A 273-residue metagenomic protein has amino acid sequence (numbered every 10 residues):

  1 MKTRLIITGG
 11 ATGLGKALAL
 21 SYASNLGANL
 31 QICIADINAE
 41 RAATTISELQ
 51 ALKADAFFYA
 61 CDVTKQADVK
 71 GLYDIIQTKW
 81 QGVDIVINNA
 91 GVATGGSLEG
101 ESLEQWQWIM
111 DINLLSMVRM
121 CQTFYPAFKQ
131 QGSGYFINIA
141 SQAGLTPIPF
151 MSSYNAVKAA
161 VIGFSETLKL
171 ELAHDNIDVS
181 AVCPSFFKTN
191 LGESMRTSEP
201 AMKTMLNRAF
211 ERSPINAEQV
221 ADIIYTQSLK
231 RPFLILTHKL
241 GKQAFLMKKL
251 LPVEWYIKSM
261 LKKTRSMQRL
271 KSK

Functional and structural regions predicted by a protein language model:
M1-C33: Canonical Rossmann dinucleotide-binding motif of NAD(H)/NADP(H)-dependent dehydrogenases/reductases, specifically
A39-E40, Y59-G71, L103: The beta1-alpha1 cofactor-binding region of Rossmann-like NAD(H)/NADP(H)-dependent oxidoreductases
S97-L98, S102-Q107: Substrate-binding pocket helix/loop in short-chain dehydrogenase/reductase
E101, P147-N155, T167: Active-site loop-to-helix junction immediately N-terminal to the catalytic Tyr of the SDR YXXXK motif in Rossmann-fold
C121, V157: Active-site helix of classical SDR
S141: Residue(s) in the substrate-gating loop at a strand-loop-helix junction that position the organic substrate next
H174-K239: SDR active-site lid
